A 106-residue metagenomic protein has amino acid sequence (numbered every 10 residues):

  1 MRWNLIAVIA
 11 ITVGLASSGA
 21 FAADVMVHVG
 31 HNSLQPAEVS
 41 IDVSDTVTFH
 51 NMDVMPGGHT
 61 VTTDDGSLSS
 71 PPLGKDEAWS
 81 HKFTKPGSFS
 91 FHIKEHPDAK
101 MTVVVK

Functional and structural regions predicted by a protein language model:
R2-W3, T12, G19-K106: Extracytoplasmic copper-binding redox domains, predominantly the cupredoxin/blue-copper superfamily
I6: NAD-dependent ADP-ribosyltransferases
